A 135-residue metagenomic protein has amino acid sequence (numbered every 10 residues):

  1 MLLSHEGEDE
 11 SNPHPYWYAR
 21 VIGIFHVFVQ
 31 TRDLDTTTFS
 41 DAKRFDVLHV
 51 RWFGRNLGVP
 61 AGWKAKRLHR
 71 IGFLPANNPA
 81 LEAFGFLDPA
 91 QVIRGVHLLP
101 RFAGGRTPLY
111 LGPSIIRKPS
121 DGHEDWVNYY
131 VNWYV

Functional and structural regions predicted by a protein language model:
L2-E6, S11-Y18, H26-V135: Specificity-determining recognition surfaces
